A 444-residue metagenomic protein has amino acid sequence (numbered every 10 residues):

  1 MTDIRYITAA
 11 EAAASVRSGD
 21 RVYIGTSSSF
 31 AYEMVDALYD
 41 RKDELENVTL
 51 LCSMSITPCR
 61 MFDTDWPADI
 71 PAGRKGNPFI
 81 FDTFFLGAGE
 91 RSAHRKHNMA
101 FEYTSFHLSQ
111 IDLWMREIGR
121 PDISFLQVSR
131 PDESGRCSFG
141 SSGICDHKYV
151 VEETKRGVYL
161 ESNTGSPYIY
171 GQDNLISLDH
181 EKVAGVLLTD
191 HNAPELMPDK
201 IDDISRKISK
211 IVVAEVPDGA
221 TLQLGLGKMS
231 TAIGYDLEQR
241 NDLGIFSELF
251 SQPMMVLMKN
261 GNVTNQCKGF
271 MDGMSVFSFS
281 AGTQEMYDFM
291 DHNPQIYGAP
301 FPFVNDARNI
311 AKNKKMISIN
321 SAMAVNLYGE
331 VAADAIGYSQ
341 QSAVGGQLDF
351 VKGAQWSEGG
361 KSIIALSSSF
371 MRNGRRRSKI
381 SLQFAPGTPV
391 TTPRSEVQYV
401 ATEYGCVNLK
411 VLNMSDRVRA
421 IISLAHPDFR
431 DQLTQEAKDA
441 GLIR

Functional and structural regions predicted by a protein language model:
M1-R444: Conserved alpha/beta enzyme-core scaffold
